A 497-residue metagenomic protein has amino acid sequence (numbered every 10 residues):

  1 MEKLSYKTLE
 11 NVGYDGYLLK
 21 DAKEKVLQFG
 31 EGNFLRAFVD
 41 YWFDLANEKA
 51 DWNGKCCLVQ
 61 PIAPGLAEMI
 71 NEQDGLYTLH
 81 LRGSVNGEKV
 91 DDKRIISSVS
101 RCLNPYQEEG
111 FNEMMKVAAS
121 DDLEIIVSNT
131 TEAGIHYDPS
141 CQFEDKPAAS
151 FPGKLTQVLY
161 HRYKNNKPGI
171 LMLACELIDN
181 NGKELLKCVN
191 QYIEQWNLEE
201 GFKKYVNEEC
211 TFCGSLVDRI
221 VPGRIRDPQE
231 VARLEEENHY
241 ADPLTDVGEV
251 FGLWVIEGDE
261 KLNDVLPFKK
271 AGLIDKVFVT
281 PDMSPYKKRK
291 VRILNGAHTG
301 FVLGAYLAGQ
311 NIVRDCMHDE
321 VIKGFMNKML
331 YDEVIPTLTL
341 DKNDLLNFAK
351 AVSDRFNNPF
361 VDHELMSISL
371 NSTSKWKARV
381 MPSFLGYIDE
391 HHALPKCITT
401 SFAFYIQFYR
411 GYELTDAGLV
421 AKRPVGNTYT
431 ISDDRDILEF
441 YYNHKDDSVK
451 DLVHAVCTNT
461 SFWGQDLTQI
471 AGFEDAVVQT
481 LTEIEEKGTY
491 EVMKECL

Functional and structural regions predicted by a protein language model:
M1-L497: Substrate/ligand-engaging "lid" and interaction regions
